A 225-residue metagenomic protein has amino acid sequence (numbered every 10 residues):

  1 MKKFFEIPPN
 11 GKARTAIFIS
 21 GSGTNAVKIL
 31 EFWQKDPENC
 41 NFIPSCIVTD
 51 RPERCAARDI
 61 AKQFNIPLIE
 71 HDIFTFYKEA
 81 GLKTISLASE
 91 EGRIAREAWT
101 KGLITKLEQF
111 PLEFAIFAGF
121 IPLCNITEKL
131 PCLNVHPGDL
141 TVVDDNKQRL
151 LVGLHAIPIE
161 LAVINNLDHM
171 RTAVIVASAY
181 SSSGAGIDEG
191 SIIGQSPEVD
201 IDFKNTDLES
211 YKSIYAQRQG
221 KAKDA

Functional and structural regions predicted by a protein language model:
M1-A225: One-carbon transfer enzymes
